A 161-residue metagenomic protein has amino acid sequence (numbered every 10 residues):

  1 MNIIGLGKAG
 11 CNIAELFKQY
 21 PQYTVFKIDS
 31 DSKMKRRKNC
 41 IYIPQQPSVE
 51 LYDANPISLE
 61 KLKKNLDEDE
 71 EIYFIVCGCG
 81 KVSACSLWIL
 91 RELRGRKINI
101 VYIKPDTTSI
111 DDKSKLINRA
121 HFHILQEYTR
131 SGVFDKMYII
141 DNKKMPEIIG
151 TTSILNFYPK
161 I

Functional and structural regions predicted by a protein language model:
M1-I161: Tubulin/FtsZ superfamily GTPase core signature
